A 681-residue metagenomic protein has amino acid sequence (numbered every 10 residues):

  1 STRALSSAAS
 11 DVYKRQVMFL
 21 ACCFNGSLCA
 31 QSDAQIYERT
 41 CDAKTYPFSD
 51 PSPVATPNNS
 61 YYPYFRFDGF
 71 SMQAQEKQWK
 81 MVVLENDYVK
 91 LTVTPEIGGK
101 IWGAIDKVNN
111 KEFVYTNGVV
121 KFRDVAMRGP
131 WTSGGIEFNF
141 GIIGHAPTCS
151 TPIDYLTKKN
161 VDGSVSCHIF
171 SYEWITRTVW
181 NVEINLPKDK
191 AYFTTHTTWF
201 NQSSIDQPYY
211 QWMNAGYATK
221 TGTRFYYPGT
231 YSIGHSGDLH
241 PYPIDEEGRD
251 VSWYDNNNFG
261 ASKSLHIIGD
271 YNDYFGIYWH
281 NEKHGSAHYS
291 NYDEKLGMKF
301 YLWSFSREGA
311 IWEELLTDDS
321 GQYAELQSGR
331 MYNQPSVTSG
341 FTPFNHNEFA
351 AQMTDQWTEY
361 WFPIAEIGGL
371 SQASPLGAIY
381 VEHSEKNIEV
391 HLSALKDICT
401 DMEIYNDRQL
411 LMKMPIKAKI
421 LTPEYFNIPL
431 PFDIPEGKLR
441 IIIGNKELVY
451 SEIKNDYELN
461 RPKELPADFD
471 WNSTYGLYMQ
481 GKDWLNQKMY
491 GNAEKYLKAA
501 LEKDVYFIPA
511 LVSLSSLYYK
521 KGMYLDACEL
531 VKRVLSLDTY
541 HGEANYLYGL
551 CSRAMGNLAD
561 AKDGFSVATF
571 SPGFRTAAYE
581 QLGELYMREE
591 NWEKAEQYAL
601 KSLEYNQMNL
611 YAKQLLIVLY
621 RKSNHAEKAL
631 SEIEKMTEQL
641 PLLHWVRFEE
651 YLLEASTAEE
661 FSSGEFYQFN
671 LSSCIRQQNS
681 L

Functional and structural regions predicted by a protein language model:
S1-Q16: Single conserved hydrophobic/aromatic residue that forms the stacking wall/gate of nucleotide- or nucleobase-binding
R39, V82, P95-G103, A191 (+1 more regions): A contiguous, surface-exposed recognition patch within enzymatic or periplasmic domains that forms
P51-K77, M81-E85, S133-A191, A310-F341 (+1 more regions): Extended, loop-rich substrate-binding clefts of extracytoplasmic carbohydrate-active enzymes
Q73, E85, L91-N109, I169-T219 (+1 more regions): Acidic, contiguous internal or C-terminal segments within carbohydrate-active enzymes that form a structured patch used
L370-N472, V646, T657: Long, contiguous interaction/recruitment modules in multidomain scaffold/adaptor proteins
A510, A544, A578, A612 (+2 more regions): TPR alpha-solenoid repeat register
